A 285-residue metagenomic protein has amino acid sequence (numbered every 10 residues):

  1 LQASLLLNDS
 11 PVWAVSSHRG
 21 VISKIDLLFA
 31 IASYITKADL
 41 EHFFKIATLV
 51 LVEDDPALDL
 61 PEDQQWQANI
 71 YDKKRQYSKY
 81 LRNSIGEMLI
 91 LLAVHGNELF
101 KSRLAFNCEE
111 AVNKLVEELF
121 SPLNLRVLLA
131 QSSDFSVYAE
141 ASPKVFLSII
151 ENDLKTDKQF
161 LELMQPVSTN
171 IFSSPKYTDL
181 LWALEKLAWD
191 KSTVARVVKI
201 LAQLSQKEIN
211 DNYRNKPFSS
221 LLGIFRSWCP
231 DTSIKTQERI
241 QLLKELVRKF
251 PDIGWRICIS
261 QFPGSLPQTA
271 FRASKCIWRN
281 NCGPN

Functional and structural regions predicted by a protein language model:
L1-N285: Non-catalytic all-alpha helical scaffold/repeat segments
